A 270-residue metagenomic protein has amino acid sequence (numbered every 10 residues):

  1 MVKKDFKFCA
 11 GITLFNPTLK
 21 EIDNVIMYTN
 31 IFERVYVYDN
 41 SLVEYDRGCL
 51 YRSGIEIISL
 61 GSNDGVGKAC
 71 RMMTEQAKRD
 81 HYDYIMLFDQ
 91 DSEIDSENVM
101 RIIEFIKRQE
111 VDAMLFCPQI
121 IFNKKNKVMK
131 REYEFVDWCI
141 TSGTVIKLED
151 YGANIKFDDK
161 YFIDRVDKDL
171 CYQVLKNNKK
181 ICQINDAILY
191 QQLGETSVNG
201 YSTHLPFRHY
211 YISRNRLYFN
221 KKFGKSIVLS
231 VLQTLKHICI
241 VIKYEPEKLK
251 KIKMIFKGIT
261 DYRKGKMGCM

Functional and structural regions predicted by a protein language model:
G11-I31: Short, well-formed alpha-helical segments that are part of the catalytic scaffolds of diverse glycosyltransferases
L60-A77: Glycine-rich, basic loop-to-helix element that forms the pyrophosphate-binding segment of sugar-nucleotide handling
Y82-E93: Short beta-strand-to-loop acidic/aromatic patch adjacent to the donor-nucleotide binding site
E97-M129: Conserved donor NDP-sugar-binding/catalytic core segment of glycosyltransferases
M129-I146: A recurrent flexible, glycine/aromatic-enriched loop bordering the glycosyltransferase active site that acts as
D150, N154-I155, K160-A187: A short, conserved alpha-helix in the catalytic core of glycosyltransferases
I184-T203: Active-site donor/metal-binding and catalytic loop motifs of nucleotide-sugar-dependent glycosylation enzymes
F207-I212, K225-M270: Non-catalytic, C-terminal membrane-associated alpha-helical segments of glycosyltransferases
